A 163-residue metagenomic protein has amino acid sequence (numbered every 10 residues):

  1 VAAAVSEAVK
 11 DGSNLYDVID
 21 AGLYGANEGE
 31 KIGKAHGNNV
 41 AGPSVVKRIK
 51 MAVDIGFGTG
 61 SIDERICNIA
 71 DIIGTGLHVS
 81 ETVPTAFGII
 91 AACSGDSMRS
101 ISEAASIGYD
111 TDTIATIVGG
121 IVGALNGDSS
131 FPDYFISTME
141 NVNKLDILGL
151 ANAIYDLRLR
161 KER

Functional and structural regions predicted by a protein language model:
V1-S6, V79-K161: Catalytic phosphate/nucleotide-handling subdomain of diverse soluble enzymes
A4-G108: Accessory "access/gating" subregions that flank catalytic or transport cores
